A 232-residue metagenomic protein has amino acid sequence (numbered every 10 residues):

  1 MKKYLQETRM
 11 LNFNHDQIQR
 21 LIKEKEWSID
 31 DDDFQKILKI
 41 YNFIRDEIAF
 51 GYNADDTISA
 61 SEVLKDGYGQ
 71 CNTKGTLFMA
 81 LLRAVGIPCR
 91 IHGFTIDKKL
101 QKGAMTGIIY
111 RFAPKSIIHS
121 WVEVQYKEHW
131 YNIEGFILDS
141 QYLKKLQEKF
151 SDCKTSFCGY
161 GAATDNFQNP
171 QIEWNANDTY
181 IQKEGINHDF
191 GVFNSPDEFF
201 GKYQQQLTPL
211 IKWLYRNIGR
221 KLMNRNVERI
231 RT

Functional and structural regions predicted by a protein language model:
M1-D66: Secondary-structure boundary elements
L5, D31, I37, G51 (+4 more regions): Short, well-ordered helical secondary-structure segments
M10, I96-T232: His-Asp-centered catalytic microenvironments across diverse enzyme cores, prominently the transglutaminase-like
I22, I40, L82, C89-I91 (+3 more regions): Generic structural hydrophobic/aromatic packing signal, biased to beta-strands
N42-F43, A80, A84, S120 (+1 more regions): Residue-level signal for well-ordered alpha-helical scaffold segments within enzymatic catalytic domains
N53-A113, I117: Active-site neighborhood of thiol-dependent amide/isopeptide-bond enzymes
